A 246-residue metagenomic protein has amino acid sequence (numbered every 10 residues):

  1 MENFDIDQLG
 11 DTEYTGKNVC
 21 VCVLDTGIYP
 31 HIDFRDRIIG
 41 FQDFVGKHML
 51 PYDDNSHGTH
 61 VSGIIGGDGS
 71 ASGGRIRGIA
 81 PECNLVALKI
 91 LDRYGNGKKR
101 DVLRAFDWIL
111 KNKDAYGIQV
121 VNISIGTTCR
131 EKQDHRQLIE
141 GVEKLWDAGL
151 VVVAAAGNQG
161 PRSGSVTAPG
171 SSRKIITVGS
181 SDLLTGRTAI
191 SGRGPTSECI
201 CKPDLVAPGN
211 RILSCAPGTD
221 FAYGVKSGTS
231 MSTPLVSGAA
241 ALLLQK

Functional and structural regions predicted by a protein language model:
G10-G40, H48-R100, Y116-Q119, D147 (+3 more regions): Subtilisin-like serine protease catalytic core
D25, G157, G228: Active-site glycine-centered loops adjacent to acidic/histidine catalytic or metal-binding residues that shape
P30, F34, I39-F41, D182-T233: Catalytic-core environment of secreted peptidases
P30-I32, A71, N158-S163, L184: Active-site environment of divalent metal-dependent phosphoester hydrolases
S62-I64, V86-D92, S165, G209-K246: Hydrolase catalytic cores
F106-K132, A155: Short acidic, glycine-rich surface-loop motifs adjacent to enzyme active sites
Q137-V152: Catalytic-core regions built around general acid/base machinery
N158-K174: Glycine-rich, charge-decorated loop segments at or immediately adjacent to ligand/cofactor-binding or catalytic sites
